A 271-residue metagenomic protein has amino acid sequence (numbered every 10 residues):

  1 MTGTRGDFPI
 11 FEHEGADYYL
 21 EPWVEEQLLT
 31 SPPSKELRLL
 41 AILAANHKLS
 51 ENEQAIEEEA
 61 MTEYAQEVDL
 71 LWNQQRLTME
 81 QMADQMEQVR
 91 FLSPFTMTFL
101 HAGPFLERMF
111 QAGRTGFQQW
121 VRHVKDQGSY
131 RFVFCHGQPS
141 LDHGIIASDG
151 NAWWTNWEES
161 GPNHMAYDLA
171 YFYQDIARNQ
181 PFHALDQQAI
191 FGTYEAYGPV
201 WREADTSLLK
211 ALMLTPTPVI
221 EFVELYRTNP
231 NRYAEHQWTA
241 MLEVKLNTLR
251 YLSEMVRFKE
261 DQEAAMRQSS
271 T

Functional and structural regions predicted by a protein language model:
M1-Y64: ATP-binding pocket architecture of kinase catalytic cores
A16-S31, T78-L92, L214-E235: A glycine-centered beta->alpha junction motif in the catalytic cores of kinase/phosphotransferase enzymes
K48-E51, L100, M109, G116-H123 (+5 more regions): N-terminal secretory/membrane-targeting helices
E58-F134, E243: ATP-dependent phospho-/nucleotidyl transfer catalytic cores
E80, V219-T271: ATP/Mg2+ or Mg2+-diphosphate-binding catalytic cores that bind nucleotide phosphates or diphosphates via glycine-rich
G116-Y167: Active-site acidic catalytic loop and adjacent metal/ATP-binding pocket of ATP-dependent phosphoryl transfer enzymes
A166-V200, M213-E235: Active-site activation/catalytic loop segments of kinase-like enzymes and analogous catalytic loops in related
R202-A211: All-alpha amphipathic helical-bundle segments outside canonical DNA-binding/catalytic cores that form hydrophobic
